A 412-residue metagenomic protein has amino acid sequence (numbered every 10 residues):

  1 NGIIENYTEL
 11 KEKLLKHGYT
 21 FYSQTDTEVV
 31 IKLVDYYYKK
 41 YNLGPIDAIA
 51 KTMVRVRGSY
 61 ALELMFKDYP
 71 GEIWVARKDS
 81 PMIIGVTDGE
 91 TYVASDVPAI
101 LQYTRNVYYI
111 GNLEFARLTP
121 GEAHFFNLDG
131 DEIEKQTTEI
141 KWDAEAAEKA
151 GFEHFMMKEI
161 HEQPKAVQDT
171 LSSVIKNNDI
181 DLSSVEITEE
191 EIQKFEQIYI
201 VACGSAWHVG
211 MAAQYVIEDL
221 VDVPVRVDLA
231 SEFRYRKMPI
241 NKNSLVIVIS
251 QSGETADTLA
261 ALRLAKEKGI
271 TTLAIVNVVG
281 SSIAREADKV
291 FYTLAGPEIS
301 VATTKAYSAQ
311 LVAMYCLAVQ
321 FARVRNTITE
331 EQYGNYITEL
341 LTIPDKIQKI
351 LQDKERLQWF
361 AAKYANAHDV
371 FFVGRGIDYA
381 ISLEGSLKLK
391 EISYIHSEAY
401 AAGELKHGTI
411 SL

Functional and structural regions predicted by a protein language model:
N1-E153, K165-E196, Q348-L351: Conserved short alpha-helical segments that host acidic/polar catalytic motifs at enzyme active sites
E5, T25-V29, K40-A48, R57 (+21 more regions): Conserved active-site and cofactor/substrate-binding residues in soluble primary-metabolism enzymes
K13, H17, L33-Y37, T52-R55 (+18 more regions): Generic, well-ordered alpha-helical scaffold segments in large soluble proteins
M65, A76, G85-T87, A94 (+18 more regions): Generic beta-strand/beta-sheet core signal
M65, W74-V75, V107-Y108, F115-R117 (+11 more regions): Replace "in large, NTP-powered and nucleic-acid-processing enzymes" with "in large, NTP-powered factors and other
I83-Y109, S231-K266, L405-L412: Glycine-rich, anion-gripping cofactor-binding loops and their flanking helix/strand elements in enzyme active sites
Q163-V167, L171-Y199, K289-L412: Active-site phosphate/pyrophosphate-binding segments
Q193-N335, E339-T342: Glycine-rich phosphate-binding loops that contact phosphosugars or nucleotide phosphates
